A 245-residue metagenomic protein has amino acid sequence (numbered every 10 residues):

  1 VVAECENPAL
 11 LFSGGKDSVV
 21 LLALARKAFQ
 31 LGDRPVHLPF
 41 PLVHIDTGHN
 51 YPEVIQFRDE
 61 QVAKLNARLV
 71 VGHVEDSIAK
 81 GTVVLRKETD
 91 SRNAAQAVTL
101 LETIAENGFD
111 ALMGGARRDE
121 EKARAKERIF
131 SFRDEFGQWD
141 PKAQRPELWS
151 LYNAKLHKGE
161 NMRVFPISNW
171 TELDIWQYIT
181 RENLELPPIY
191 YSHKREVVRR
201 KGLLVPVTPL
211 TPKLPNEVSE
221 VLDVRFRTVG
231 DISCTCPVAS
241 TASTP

Functional and structural regions predicted by a protein language model:
V1-L11, K16-P245: Nucleotide-activated chemistry modules centered on ATP-dependent adenylation/adenylyltransferase
